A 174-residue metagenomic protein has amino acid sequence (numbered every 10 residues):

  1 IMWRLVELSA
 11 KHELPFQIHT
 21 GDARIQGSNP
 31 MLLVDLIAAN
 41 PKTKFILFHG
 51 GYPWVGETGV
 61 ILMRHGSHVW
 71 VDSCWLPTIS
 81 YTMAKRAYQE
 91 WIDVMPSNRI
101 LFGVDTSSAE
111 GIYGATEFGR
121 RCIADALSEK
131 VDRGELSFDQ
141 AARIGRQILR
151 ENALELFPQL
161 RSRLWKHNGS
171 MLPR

Functional and structural regions predicted by a protein language model:
I1-V69, M83-L101, G119, S128: Histidine/acidic residue-rich metal-binding segments in metalloenzymes
G21, G51, L76-P77, S107: Catalytic metal-binding/acid-base residues of hydrolase active sites
R24-I25, A109-I112: Short catalytic/ligand-binding loop motif for oxyanion handling, primarily in non-cytosolic enzymes, centered on
W70-S80: His/Asp/Glu-enriched short active-site or ligand-binding loop at hydrolase and phosphoryl-transfer sites
V71-D72, F102-E110: Short, local alpha-helical segments
W75-L76, M95, T106-S108, T116-R121: Active-site and substrate-binding clefts of carbohydrate-active enzymes
T82-A84, I112-A115: Short conserved micro-motifs at the rims of enzyme active sites and ligand-binding pockets
S97-N98, Y113-R174: Mid-to-C-terminal alpha-helical segments outside catalytic/metal-binding sites
